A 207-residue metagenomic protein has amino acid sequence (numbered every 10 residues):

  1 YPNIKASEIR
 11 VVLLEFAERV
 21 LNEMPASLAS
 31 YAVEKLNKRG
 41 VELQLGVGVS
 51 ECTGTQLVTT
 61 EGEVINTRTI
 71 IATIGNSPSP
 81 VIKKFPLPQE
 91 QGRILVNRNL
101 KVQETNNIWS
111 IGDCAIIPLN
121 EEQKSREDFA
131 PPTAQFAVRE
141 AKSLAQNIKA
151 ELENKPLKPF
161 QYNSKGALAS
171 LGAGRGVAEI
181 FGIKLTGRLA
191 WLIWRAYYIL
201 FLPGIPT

Functional and structural regions predicted by a protein language model:
Y1-V47: Rossmann-like dinucleotide-binding cores of NAD(P)H-dependent redox enzymes
V12-L14, Q44, I71, W109-I111 (+1 more regions): Hydrophobic/aromatic beta-strand patches that form the interior of the parallel beta-sheet core in alpha/beta enzyme
F16, D113, A173: Cofactor-binding loop segments of dinucleotide-utilizing enzymes, especially the Rossmann-like FAD- and NAD(P)+-binding
L45-V47, T53, G112: Short loop/edge segments at beta-strand edges and connector loops that shape dinucleotide/nucleotide cofactor-binding
C52-I65: Conserved beta-strand-loop-beta-strand element in the redox core of flavoprotein oxidoreductases
V64-E140: FAD-site-proximal beta/loop scaffold in flavoenzymes
F136, E140-T207: C-terminal, flexible cofactor-proximal segment of oxidoreductases
